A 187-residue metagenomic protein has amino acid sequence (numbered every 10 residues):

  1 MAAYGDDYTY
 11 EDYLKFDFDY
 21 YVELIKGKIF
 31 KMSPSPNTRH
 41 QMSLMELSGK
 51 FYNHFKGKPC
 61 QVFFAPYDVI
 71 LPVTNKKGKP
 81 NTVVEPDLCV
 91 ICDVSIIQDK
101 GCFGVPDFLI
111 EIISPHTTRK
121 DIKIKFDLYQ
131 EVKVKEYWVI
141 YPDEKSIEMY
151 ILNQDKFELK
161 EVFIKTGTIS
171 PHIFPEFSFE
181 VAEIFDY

Functional and structural regions predicted by a protein language model:
M1-Y187: Gly/Pro/Ser/Thr-rich low-complexity, intrinsically disordered segments predominantly at protein N-termini
